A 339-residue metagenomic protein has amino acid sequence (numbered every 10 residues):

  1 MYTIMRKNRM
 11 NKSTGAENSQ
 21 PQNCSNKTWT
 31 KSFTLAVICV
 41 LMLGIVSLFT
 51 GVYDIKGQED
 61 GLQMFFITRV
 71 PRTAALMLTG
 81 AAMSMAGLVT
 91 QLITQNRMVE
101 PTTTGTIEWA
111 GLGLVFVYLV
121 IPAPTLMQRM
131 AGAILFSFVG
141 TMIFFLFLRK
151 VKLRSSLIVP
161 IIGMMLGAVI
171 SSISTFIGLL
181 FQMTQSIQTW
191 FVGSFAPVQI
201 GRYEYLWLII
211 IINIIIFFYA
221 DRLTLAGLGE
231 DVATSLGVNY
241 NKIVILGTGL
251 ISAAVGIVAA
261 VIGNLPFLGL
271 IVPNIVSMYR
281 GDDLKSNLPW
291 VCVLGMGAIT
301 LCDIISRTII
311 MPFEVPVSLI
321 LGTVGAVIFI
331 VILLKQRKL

Functional and structural regions predicted by a protein language model:
Y2-L339: Alpha-helical transmembrane segments in inner-membrane proteins
